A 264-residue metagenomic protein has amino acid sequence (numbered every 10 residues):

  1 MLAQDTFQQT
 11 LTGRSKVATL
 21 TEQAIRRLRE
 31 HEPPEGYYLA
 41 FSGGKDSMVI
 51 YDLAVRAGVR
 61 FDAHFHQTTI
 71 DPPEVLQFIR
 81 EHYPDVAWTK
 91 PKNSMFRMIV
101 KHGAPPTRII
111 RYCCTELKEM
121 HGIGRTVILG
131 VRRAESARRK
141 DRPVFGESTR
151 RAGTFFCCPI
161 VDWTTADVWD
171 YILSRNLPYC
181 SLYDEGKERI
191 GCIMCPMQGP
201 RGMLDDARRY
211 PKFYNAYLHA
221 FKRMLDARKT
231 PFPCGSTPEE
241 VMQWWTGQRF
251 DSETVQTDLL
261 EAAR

Functional and structural regions predicted by a protein language model:
M1-R175, A262: ATP-dependent adenylation/nucleotidyltransferase module used to activate substrates
D5, S174, C180-R264: ATP/NTP-dependent adenylation/nucleotidyl-transfer catalytic domains that generate, transfer, or process NMP-activated
